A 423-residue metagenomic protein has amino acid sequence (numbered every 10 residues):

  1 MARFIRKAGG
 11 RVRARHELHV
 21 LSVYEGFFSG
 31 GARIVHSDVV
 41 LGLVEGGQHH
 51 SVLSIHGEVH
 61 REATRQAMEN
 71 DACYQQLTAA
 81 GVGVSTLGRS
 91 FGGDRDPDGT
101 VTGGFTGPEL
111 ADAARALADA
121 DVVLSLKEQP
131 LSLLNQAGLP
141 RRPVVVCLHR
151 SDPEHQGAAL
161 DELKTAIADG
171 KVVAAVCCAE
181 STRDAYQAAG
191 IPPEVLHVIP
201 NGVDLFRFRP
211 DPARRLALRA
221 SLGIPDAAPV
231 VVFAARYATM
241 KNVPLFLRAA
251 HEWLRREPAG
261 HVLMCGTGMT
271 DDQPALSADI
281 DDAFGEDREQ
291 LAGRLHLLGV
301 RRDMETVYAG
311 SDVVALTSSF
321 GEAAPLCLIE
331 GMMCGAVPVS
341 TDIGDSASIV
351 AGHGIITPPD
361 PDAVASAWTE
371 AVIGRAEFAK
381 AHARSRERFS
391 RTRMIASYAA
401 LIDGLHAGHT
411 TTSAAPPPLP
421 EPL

Functional and structural regions predicted by a protein language model:
R33-L41, P229, F233, A238-E252 (+1 more regions): A conserved mid-protein helix/loop that constitutes part of the nucleotide-sugar donor-binding site
R61-T78, H261-A292: Short, structured helix-loop element that forms part of the nucleotide-activated donor/catalytic region
S125-L131, L148: Short His-centered aromatic/hydrophobic patch
S181, G202: Carbohydrate-associated surface elements
R209-I224, A379-K380: A short helix/loop element that forms part of the nucleotide-sugar donor recognition site in Leloir-type
A336-S340: Short hydrophobic beta-strand element within catalytic cores of glycosyltransferases and related nucleotide-activated
G352-D362, E370-R375: Conserved acidic donor-binding segment of nucleotide-sugar-dependent glycosyltransferases
A376-T411: A charged, aromatic-enriched C-terminal amphipathic alpha-helix characteristic of glycosyltransferases across folds
